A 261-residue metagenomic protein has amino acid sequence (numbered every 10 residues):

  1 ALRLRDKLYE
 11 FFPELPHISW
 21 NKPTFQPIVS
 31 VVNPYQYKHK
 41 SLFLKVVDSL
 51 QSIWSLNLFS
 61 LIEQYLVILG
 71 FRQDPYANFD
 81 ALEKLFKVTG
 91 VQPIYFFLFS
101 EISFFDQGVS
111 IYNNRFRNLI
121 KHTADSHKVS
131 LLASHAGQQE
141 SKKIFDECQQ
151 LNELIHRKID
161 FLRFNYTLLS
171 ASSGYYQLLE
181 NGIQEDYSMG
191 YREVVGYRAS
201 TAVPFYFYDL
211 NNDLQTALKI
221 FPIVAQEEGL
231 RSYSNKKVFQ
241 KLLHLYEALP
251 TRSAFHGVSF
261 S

Functional and structural regions predicted by a protein language model:
A1-Y112, T201-S261: Terminal accessory/targeting
Y9-I18, K84-Q92, H122-S126, N152-I159 (+2 more regions): Secondary-structure boundary elements
V31-N33, F99-I102, A133-G137, Y166-S170 (+2 more regions): Active-site-proximal loop/turn and secondary-structure-junction residues that shape catalytic pockets, frequently
A77, A81-K84, V88, N114-H122 (+3 more regions): Alpha-helical scaffolding segments of alpha/beta enzyme cores, especially the outer helices of TIM-barrel or partial
G90-H156: Acidic, glycine-rich loop-and-beta core segments that form the ion-binding/anion-interacting portion of active sites
S130-L132, S188-G190, V258-S261: Short acidic/histidine-rich active-site segments
H135-L214: Catalytic domains of cell-wall/extracellular-matrix polysaccharide-remodeling enzymes, centered on de-N-acetylation
